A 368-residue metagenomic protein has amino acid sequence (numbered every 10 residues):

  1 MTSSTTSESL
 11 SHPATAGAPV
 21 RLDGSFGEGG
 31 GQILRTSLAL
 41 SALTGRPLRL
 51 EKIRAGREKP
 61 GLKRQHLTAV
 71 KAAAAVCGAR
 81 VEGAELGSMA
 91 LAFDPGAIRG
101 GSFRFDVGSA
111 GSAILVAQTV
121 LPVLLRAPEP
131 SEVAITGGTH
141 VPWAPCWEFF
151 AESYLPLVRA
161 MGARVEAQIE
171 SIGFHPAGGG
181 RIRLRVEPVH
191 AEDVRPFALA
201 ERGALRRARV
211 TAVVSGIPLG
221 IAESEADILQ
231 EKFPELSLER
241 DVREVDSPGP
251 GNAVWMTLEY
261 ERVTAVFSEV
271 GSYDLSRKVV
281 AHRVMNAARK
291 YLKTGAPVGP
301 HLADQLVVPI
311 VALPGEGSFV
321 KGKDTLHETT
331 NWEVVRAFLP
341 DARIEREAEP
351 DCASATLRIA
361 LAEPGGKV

Functional and structural regions predicted by a protein language model:
P13, I33-L48, A72-V76, D94-I98 (+7 more regions): Proline/glycine-anchored alpha-helix kink/cap motifs
D23-G31, V107-G111: Short, glycine-rich nucleotide/cofactor-binding loops
G30-T36, L43-G96: Glycine/small-residue-rich interface belts in oligomeric ring/scaffold proteins and their assembly partners
R80-A84, P130-E132, G162-I172, F233-G249 (+3 more regions): Flexible, glycine/charged-enriched surface loops at secondary-structure junctions
D94, I98-G100, D106-A110, R126 (+3 more regions): Phosphate/diphosphate-binding glycine-rich loops and adjacent basic-rich segments that engage nucleotide
P142-P145, I169-R183, R243-G251: Beta-rich nucleic-acid/ligand-interaction surfaces
D193-V194, L199-P300, S318: Conserved mixed alpha/beta catalytic, RNA-binding, or beta-rich assembly cores of soluble enzyme, regulatory
P309-V368: Internal helix-turn-beta structural module
